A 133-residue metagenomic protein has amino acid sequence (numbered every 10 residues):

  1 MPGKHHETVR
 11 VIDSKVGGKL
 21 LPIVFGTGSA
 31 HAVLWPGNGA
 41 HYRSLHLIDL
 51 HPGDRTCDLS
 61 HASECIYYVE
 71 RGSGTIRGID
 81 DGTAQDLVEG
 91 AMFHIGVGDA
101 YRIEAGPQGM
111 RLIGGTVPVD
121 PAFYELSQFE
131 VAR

Functional and structural regions predicted by a protein language model:
M1-Y42, C57, F123-R133: A short, N-terminal "cap"/entry segment at the start of jelly-roll beta-barrel domains of the cupin/DSBH fold
W35-S44, H51-Y68, D80-D81: A short beta-loop-beta micro-motif enriched in histidine and acidic residues
Y42, H94, Q108-L126: A short hydrophobic beta-strand segment most commonly corresponding to one strand of the jelly-roll/cupin
C57, I76-G78, L112: Short hydrophobic/aromatic-rich beta-strand segments that constitute the beta-sheet cores of beta-sandwich/beta-barrel
D81-G98: Short acidic-glycine-tyrosine-enriched beta hairpin
E104-A105: Asparagine-centered strand-capping/turn motif at beta-strand->loop junctions
